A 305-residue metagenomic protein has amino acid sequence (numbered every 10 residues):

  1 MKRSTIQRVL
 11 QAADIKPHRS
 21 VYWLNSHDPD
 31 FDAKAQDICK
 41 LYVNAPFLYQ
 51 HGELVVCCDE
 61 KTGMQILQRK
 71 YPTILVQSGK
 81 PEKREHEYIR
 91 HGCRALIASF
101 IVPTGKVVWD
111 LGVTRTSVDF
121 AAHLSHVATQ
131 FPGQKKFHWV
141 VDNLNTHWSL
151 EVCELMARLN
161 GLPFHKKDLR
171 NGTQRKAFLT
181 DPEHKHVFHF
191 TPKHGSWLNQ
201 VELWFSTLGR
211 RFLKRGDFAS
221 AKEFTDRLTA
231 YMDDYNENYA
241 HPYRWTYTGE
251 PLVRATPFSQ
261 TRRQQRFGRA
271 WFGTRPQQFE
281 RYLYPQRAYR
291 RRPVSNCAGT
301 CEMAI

Functional and structural regions predicted by a protein language model:
M1-R90, R254, F258, R262-W271 (+1 more regions): Charge-mixed, compositionally biased segments that are often intrinsically disordered regulatory tracts
I6, C57-D59, S99, G105 (+6 more regions): Mobile genetic element proteins and their domesticated derivatives, centered on retroelements and DNA transposons
H18, M64-I66, T146-L150, W197-Q200 (+2 more regions): Short catalytic/ligand-binding loop motif for oxyanion handling, primarily in non-cytosolic enzymes, centered on
R69, E223-R287, C297, I305: C-terminal domain-tail junction helix/linker
V76-K135: Electropositive, glycine- and tryptophan-enriched low-complexity nucleic-acid-binding patches
V107, H184-K193, V201-S220: Active-site proximal helix-loop segment of RNase H-like, two-metal nucleases, encompassing DDE(D)
K135-W148: Acidic/histidine-rich, metal-coordinating catalytic segments
A157-K185: Short mixed-charge
